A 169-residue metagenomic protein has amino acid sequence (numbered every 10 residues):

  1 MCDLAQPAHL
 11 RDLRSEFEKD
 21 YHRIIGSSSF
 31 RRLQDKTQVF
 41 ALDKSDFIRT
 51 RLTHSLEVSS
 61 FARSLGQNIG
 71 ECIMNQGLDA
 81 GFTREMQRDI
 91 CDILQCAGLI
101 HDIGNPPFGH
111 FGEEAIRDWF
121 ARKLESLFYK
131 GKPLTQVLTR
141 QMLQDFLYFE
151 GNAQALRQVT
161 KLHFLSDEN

Functional and structural regions predicted by a protein language model:
M1-L13, I25-K36, S45, L56 (+3 more regions): Sequence-structural signature of the catalytic-core scaffold of metal-dependent phosphohydrolases that act on
V39-F40: Low-complexity, intrinsically disordered segments enriched in Ser/Thr together with acidic residues
T50: Structured ligand/cofactor/substrate-binding pocket environments in proteins
